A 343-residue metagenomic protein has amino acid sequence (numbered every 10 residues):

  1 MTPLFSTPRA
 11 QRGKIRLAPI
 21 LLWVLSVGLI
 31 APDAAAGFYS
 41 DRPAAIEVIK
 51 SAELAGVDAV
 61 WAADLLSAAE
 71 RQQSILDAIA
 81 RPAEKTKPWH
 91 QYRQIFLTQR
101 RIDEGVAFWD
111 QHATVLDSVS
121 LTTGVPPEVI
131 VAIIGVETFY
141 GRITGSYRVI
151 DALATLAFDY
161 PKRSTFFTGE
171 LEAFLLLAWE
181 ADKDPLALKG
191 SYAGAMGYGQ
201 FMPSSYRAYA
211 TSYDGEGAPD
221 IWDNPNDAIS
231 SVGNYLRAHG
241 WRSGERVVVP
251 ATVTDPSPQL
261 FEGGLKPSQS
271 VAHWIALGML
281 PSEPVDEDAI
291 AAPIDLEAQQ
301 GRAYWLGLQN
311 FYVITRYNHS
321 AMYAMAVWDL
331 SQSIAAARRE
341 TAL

Functional and structural regions predicted by a protein language model:
M1-F5, I15-L21, L25-S164, T168-K189 (+2 more regions): Cell-wall glycan-active module
Q200: Functionally critical loop-and-helix segments that line ligand-binding/catalytic clefts of soluble enzyme domains
